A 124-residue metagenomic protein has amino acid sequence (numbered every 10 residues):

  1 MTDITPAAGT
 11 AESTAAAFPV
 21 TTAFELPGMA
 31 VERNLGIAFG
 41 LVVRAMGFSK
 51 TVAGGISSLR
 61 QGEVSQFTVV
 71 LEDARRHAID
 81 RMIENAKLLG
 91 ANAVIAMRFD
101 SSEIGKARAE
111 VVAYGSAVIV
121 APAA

Functional and structural regions predicted by a protein language model:
M1-K50, A109-A124: N-terminal presequence-like segments and the immediate start of the first folded domain
A23-L26, F99-E103: Short, solvent-exposed loop/turn elements at beta->coil junctions and helix N-caps that rim active or binding pockets
A38, V43, K50-R98: Short, well-ordered alpha-helical segments
A93, A107-A109: Positively charged, aromatic-enriched nucleic acid-contacting surfaces
